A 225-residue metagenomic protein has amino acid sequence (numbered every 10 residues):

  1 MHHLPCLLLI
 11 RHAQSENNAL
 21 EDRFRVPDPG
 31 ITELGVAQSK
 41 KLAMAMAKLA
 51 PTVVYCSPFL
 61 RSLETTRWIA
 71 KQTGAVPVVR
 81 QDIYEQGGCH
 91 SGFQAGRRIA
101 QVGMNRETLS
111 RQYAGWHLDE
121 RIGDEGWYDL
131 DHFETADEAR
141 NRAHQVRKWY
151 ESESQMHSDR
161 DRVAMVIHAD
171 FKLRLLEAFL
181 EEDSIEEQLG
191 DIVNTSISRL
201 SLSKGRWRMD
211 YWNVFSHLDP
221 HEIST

Functional and structural regions predicted by a protein language model:
M1-C6, Q86-G115, Q155-D161, E177-T225: Acidic, low-complexity terminal tails and accessory targeting/binding regions of phosphate-metabolizing enzymes
P5, I10-V79, A136-R140: Active-site-proximal alpha-helix that buttresses catalytic centers in soluble enzyme cores
C6-R11, Y55, H157-H168, L175: Beta-strand elements within well-structured catalytic alpha/beta cores of enzymes that handle phosphate/sulfate esters
A13, A169, N213-F215: Active-site metal-binding loops of divalent metal-dependent hydrolases
N17-A19, Q86-G92, W127-D131: A short acidic, helix-capping loop that chelates divalent metal ions and anchors anionic groups
R25, F93-G96, G123-R140: Surface-exposed cleft-lining segments at the edges of enzyme active sites
L42-D119, G190: Phosphate-coordination/substrate-recognition cap region in phosphate-metabolizing enzymes
L130-S158: A mid-sequence, solvent-exposed acidic-amphipathic segment
